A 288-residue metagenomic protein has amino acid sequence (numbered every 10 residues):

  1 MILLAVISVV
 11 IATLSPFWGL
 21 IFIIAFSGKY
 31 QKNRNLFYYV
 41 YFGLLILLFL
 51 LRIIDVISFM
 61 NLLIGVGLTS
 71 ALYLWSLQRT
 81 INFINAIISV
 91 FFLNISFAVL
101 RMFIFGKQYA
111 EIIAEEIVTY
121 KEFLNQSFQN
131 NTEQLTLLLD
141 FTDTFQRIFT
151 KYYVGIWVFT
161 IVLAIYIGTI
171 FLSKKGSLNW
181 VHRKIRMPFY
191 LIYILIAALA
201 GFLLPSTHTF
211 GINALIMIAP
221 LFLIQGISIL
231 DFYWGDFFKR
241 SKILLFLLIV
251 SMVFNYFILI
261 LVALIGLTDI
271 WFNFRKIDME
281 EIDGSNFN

Functional and structural regions predicted by a protein language model:
M1-Y30, L36, R240-I249: Hydrophobic transmembrane alpha-helices
I11-G19, Q31-R34, R52-M60, P205-H208 (+1 more regions): Transmembrane helix interruption/hinge and helix-loop junction motifs
Y38-F42, F83-F92, K184-R186: Cytoplasmic-side transmembrane-helix entry/capping segments in multi-pass membrane proteins
L48-D55, M60-F105: Short helix-perturbing small/polar motifs within transmembrane alpha-helices
R101-F149: Membrane-interface interhelical loops and short interface/amphipathic helices in multi-pass inner-membrane
T150-K175: Transmembrane alpha-helical segments in integral membrane proteins
K174-Q225: Small-residue-rich helix-loop
T209-N288: Long, positively charged, glycine-interspersed low-complexity recognition regions
